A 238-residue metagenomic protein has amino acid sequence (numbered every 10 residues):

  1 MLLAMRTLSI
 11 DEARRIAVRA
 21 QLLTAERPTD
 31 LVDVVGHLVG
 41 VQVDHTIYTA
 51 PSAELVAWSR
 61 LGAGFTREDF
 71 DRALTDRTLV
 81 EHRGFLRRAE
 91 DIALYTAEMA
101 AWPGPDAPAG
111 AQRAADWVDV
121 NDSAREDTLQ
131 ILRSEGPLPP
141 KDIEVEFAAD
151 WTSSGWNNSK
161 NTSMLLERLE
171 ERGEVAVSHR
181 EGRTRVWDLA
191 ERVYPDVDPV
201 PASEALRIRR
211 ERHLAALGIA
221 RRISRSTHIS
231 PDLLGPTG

Functional and structural regions predicted by a protein language model:
M1-T162, R168-E171: Phosphate-backbone binding and catalysis cores of DNA-processing enzymes
R14, Y48-A53, D188-V193, G218-R221: Short acidic (Asp/Glu) and glycine-rich catalytic loops that position anionic groups and cofactors
D91-I92, V186-D188, D232: Short secondary-structure boundary/hinge segments and terminal tails
A101-Q112, A190-G218: Short, amphipathic alpha-helical interaction segments positioned at domain boundaries
W156-N157, P201, P231, G235: Flexible gly/pro/ser-rich segments immediately N-terminal to CXXCH heme-c attachment motifs in exported/periplasmic
H179-T184: Short, Lys/Arg-rich nucleic-acid/phosphate-binding segment
R221-G238: Anionic-ligand-binding alpha/beta catalytic cores of soluble enzymes and soluble regulatory domains that recognize
